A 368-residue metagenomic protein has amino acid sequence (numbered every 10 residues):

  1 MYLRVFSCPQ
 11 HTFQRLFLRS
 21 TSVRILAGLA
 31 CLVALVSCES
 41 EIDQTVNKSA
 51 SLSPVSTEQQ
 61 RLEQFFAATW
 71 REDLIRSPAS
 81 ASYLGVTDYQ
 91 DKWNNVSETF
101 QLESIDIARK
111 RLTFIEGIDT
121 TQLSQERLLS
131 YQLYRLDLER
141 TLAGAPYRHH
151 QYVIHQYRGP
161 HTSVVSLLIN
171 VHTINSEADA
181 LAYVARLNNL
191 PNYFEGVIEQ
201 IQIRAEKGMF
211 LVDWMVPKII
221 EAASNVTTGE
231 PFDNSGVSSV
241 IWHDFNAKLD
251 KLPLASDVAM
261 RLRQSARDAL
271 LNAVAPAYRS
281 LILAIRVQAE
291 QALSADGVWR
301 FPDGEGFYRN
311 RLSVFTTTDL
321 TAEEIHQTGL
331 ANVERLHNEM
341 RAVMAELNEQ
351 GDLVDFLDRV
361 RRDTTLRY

Functional and structural regions predicted by a protein language model:
Y2-L26: Bacterial N-terminal signal peptides that target proteins for export
I25-A34: Bacterial N-terminal signal peptides
C38-Y368: N-terminal maturation segment of proteins
